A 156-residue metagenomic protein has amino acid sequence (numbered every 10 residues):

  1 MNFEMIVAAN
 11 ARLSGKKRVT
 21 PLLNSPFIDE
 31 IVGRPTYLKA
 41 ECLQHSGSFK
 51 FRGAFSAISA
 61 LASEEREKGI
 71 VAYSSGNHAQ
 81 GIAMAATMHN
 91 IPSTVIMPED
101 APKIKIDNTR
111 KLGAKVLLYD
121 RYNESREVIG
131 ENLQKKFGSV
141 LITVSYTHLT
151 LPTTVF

Functional and structural regions predicted by a protein language model:
M1-L149: PLP-dependent amino-acid enzyme catalytic core
H148-F156: Single conserved hydrophobic/aromatic residue that forms the stacking wall/gate of nucleotide- or nucleobase-binding
